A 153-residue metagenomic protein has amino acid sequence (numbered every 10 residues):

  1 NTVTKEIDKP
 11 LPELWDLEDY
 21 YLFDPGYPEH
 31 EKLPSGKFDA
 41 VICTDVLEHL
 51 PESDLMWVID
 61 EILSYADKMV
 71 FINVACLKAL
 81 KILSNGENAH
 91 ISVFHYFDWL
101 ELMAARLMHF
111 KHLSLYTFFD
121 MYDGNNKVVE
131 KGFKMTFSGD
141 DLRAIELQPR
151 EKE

Functional and structural regions predicted by a protein language model:
T2-D16, D24-C43, L50-K152: S-adenosyl-L-methionine-dependent methyltransferase catalytic module, highlighting the catalytic core
Y21: Conserved beta-strand positions in the Rossmann-like core of class I SAM-dependent methyltransferases
